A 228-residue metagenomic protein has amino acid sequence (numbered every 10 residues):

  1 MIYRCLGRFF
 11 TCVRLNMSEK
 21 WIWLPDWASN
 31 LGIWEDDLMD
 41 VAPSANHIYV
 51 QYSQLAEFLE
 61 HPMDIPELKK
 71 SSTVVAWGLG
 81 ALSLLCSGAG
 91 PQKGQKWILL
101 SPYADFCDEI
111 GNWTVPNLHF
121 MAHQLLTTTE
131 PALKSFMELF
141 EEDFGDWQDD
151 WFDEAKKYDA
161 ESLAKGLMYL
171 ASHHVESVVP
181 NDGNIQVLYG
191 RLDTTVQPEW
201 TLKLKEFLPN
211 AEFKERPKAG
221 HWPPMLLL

Functional and structural regions predicted by a protein language model:
S18-L59: Conserved HGGG/HGGXW glycine-rich cap/lid loop of the alpha/beta-hydrolase fold
V75-L84: Gly/Ala-rich beta-loop-alpha elbow adjacent to hydrolase catalytic centers
K93-Q124, K165: Flexible "cap/lid" loop of the alpha/beta hydrolase fold
T127-H173: Conserved alpha/beta-hydrolase catalytic His-Asp/Glu region
P180-I185: Short, proline-enriched alpha-helix->beta-strand connector loops that line the catalytic pocket of alpha/beta-hydrolase
V187-Y189, D193: Short beta-strand/loop motif that positions the catalytic acidic residue of the alpha/beta-hydrolase fold
T194-W200: Conserved alpha/beta-hydrolase "acid-adjacent" motif
R216-L228: Catalytic histidine-centered segment of alpha/beta-hydrolase-like enzymes
